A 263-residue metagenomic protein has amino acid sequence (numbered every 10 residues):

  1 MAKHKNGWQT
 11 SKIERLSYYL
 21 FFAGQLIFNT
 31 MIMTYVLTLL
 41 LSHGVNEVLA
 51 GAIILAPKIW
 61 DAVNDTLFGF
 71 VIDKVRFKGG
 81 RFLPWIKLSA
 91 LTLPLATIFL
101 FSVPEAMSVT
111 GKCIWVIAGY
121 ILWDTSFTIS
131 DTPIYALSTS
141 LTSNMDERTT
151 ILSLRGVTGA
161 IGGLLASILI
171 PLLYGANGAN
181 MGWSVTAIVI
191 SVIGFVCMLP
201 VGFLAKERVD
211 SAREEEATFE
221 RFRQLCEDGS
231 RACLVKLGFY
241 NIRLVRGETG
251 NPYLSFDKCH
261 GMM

Functional and structural regions predicted by a protein language model:
A2-M263: Membrane-embedded alpha-helical bundles of multi-pass transporters/translocases, especially carrier/permease families
